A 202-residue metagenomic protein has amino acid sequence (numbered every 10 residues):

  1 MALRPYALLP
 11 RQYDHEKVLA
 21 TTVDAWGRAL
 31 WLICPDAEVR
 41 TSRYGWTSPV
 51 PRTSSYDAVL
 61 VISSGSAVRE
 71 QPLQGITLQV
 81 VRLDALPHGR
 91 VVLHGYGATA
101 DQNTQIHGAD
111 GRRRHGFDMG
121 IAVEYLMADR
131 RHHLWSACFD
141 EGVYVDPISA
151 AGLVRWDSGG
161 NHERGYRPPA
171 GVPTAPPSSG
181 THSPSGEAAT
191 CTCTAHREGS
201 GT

Functional and structural regions predicted by a protein language model:
R4-Q12, S66-G75, G111-D118, N161-T174: A short beta-strand motif characteristic of beta-propeller blades
Y6-T53, I76-D84: Beta-strand-rich domains and repeat architectures in extracellular enzymes and scaffolds, especially beta-propellers
Y13-W26, P72-H88, D118-R131, P168-P184: Repeated scaffold domains used in trafficking and secretory/extracellular systems, primarily beta-propellers
A29-L30, R90-V92, H133-W135, T190-C191: Hydrophobic beta-strand positions that form the internal "hydrophobic ladder" of WD40/Gbeta-like beta-propeller blades
I33-T53, G95-G97, W135-A151: Short, conserved, GDST-rich strand-edge loop motifs in beta-rich repeat architectures
Y44-G95: Blade-loop segments of beta-propeller domains
T47-S64, N103-G111, I148-N161, G201-T202: Beta-propeller blade signature
A128, A137-T202: Acidic, serine/threonine- and glycine-rich low-complexity intrinsically disordered segments that serve as flexible
